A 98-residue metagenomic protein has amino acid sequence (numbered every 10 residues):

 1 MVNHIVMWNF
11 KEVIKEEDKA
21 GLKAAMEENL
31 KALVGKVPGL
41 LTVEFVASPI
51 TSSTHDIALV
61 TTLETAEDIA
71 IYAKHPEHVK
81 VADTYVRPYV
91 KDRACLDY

Functional and structural regions predicted by a protein language model:
M1-D56, E64-K74, Y98: Short S/T/G/P-rich N-terminal loop/turn motif that feeds into the first structured element of a domain
L63-A94: C-terminal structural segments of small proteins and small subunits
